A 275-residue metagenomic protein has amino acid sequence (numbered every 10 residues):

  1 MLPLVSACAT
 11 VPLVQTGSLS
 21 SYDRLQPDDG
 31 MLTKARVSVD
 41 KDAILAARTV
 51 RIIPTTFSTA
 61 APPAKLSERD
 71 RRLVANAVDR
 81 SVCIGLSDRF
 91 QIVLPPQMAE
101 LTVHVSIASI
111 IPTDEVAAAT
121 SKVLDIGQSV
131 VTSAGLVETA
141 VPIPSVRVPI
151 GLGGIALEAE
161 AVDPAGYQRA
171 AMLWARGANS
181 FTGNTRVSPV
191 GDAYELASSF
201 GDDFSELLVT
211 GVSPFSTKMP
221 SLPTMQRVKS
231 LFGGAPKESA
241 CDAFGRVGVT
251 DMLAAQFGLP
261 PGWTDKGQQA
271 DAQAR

Functional and structural regions predicted by a protein language model:
L2, S6-Q26: Bacterial Sec signal peptide processing site at the extreme N-terminus
M31-K41: A short, compositionally biased domain-edge/stem linker segment
K41, L136-E158, V162-L207: Short secondary-structure boundary motifs at beta->alpha junctions and helix caps
K41-A108: N-terminal segment of the mature soluble domain
T59, V78-F90, I111-D114, F200-F215: Sec/Tat-exported extracytoplasmic proteins
A61-S67, A117-A118, F181-V187: Short acidic, glycine/proline-rich loop/turn micro-motifs
D88-R89, P96-P164, N184, A240-R275: Surface-exposed short loop/turn segments
Q168, T182-R275: Compositionally biased, intrinsically disordered linkers/stalks adjacent to structured regions
